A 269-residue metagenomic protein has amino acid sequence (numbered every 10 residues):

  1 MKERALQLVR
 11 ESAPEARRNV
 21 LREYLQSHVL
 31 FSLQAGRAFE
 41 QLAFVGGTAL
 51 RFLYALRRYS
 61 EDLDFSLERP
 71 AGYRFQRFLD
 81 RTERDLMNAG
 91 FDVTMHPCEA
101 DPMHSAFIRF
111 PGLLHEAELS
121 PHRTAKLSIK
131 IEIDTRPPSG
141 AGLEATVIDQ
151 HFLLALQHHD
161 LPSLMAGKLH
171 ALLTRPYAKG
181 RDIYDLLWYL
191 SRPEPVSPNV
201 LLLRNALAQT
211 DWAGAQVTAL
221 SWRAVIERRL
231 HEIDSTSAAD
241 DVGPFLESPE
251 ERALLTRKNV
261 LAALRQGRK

Functional and structural regions predicted by a protein language model:
M1-A43, L53, R69-K269: Structured mid-to-C-terminal alpha-helical surface segments
V45-T48: Glycine-rich beta-strand-to-loop/alpha-helix junction loops that act as flexible
R51-Y59: Short glycine-biased active-site loop of nucleotidyltransferases that positions the nucleotide triphosphate and helps
S66: Glycine-rich active-site/cofactor-binding loop and its immediate structural neighborhood
